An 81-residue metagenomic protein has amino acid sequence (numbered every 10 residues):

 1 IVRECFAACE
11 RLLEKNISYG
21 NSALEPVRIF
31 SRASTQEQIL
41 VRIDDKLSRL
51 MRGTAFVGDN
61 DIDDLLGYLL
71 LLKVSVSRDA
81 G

Functional and structural regions predicted by a protein language model:
I1-G81: Intrinsically disordered, low-complexity regulatory regions that flank transcription factor DNA-binding cores
